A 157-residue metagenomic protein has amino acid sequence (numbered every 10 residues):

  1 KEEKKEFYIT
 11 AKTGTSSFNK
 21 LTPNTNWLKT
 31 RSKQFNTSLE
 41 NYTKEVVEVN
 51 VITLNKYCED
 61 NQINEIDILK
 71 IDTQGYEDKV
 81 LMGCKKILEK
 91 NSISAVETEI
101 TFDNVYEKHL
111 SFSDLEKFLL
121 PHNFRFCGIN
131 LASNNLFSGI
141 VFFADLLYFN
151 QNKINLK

Functional and structural regions predicted by a protein language model:
K1-E3, N134-N135: A short acidic, often aromatic-flanked loop/helix-cap motif at beta-alpha or helix-coil junctions that lines enzyme
E2-I52: Glycine-rich adenosyl-binding loop in Rossmann-like folds that engage adenosine-containing cofactors
Y57-L156: Conserved acidic-Pro-Pro-aromatic motif
